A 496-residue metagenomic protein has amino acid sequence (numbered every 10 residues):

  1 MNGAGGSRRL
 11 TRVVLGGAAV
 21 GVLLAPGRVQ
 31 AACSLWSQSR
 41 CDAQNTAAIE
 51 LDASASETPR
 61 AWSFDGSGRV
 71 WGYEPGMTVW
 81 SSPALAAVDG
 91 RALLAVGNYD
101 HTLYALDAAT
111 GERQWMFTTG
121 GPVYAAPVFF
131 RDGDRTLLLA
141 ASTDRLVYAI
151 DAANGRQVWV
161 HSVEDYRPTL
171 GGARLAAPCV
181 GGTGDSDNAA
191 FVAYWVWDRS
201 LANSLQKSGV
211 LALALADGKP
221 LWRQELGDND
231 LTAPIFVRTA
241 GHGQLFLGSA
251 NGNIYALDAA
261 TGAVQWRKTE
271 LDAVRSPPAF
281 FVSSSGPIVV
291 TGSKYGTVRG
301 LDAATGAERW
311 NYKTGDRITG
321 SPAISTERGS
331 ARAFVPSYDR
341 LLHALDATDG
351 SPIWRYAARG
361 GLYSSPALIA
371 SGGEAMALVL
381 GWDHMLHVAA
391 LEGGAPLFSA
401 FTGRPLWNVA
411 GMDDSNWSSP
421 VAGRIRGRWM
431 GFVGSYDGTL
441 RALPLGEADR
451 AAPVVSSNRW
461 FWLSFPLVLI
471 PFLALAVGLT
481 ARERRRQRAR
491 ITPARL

Functional and structural regions predicted by a protein language model:
N2-L15: Bacterial N-terminal signal peptides that target proteins for export
G16-V20: Hydrophobic helical h-region of N-terminal Sec-dependent signal peptides in bacterial secretory/periplasmic proteins
G21-V29: C-terminal segment of classical bacterial N-terminal signal peptides
L24, A476-R485: Juxtamembrane cytosolic interface motif at the C-terminal end of transmembrane helices
V29-A476, Q487-L496: Extracytoplasmic/lumenal domain signature
